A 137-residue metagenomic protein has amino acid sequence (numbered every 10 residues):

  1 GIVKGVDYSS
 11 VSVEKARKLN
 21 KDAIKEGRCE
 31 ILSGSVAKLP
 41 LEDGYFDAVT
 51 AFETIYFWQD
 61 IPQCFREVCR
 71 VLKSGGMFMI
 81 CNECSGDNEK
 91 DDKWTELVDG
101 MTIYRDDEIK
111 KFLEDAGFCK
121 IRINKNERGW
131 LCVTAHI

Functional and structural regions predicted by a protein language model:
G1-K38: Class I SAM-dependent methyltransferase SAM/SAH-binding core
V3, F78-M79, K120: A short hydrophobic/small-residue beta-strand
A37-V49: A short acidic, Gly/Pro-enriched loop at the edge of an enzyme's catalytic core that lines a small-molecule cofactor
D47-I61: A short SAM/SAH-binding and catalytic strip from SAM-dependent methyltransferases
P62-M77: A short glycine-rich, Lys/Arg-flanked "PGG" loop and its adjoining helix->strand segment in the class I
E83-G100: Short, glycine-/aromatic-enriched active-site segment of Class I SAM-dependent methyltransferases
G100-A116: Short alpha-helix
A116-I137: Core SAM-dependent methyltransferase catalytic element
